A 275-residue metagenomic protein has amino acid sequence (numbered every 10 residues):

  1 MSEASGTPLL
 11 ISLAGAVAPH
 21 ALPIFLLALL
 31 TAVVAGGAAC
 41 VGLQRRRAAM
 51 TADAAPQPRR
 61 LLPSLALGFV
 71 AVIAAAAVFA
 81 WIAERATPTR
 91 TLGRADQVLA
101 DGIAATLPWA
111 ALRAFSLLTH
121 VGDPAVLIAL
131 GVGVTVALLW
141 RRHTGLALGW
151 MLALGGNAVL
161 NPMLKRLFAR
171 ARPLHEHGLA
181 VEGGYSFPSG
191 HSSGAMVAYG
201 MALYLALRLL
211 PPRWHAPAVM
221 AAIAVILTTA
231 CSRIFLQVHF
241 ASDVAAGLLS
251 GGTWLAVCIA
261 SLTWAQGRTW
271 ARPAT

Functional and structural regions predicted by a protein language model:
M1-G102, T106-L117, G122-R141, L146 (+1 more regions): Terminal transmembrane helix and immediately flanking juxtamembrane interfaces of multi-pass membrane proteins
E3, P8-P23, H175-T275: Membrane-embedded catalytic cores of phosphoryl/pyrophosphoryl-handling enzymes
A83-A104, A125, A129-M220: Membrane-interface loops
R113, A158-V159, C231, G252: Residue-level hotspots within transmembrane alpha-helices of multi-pass secondary transporters
